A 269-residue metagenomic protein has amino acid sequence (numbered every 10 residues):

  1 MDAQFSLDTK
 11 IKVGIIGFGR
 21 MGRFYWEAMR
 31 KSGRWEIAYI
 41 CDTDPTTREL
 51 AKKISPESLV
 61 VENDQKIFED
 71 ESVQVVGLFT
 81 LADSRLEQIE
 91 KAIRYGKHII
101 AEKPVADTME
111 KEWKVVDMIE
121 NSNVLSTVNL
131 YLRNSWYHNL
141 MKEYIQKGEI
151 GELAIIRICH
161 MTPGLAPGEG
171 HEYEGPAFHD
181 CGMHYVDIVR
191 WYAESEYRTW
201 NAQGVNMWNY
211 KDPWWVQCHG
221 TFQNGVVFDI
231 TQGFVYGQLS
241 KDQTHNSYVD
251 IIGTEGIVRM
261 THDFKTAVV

Functional and structural regions predicted by a protein language model:
M1, V186-T266: Contiguous beta-strand/loop segments that form the cofactor/metal-binding neighborhood of enzyme cores
M1-S55: N-terminal Rossmann-like dinucleotide-binding module
Y25, S55-M118: Beta-loop-alpha module in the N-terminal Rossmann-like domain of NAD(P)-dependent dehydrogenases, especially those
Y39, V75, I155: Short, Asp-centered acidic motifs that coordinate Mg2+ and/or phosphate in catalytic or ligand-binding sites
E62, A101, V128, N201-G204 (+1 more regions): Short loop/edge segments at beta-strand edges and connector loops that shape dinucleotide/nucleotide cofactor-binding
D83, A106-P167: A contiguous active-site-proximal alpha/beta segment in oxidoreductase catalytic domains
A101, S126-V128, R157, I230 (+1 more regions): Hydrophobic residues in well-ordered beta-strands that form the structural core
N129-Y137, H160, G164-N201, N209-W215 (+1 more regions): Mid-domain beta-loop-alpha active-site segment that forms a flexible, acidic cofactor/metal-binding surface
